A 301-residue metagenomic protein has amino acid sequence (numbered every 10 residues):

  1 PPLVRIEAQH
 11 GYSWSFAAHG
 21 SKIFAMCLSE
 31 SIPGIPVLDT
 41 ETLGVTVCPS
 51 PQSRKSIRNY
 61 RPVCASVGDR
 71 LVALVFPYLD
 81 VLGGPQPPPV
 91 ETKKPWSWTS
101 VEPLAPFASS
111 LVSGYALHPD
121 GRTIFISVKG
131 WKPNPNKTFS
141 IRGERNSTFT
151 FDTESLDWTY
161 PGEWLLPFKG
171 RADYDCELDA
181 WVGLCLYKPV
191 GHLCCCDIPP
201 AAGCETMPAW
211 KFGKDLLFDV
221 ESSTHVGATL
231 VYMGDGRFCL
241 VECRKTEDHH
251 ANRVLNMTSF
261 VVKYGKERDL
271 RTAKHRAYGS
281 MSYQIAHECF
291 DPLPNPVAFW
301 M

Functional and structural regions predicted by a protein language model:
P1-M301: Beta-propeller domains
